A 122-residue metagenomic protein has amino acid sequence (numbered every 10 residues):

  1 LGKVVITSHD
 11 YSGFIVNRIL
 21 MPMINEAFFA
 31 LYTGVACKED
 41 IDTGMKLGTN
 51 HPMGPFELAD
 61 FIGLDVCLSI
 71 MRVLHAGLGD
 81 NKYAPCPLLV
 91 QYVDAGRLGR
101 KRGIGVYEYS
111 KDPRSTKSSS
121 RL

Functional and structural regions predicted by a protein language model:
G2-F14, F29-T33, C37-L122: NAD(P)-dependent Rossmann-like dehydrogenase/reductase catalytic/cofactor-binding core
L20-E26: Structural/interface elements that position substrates and couple domains in central-metabolism enzymes
